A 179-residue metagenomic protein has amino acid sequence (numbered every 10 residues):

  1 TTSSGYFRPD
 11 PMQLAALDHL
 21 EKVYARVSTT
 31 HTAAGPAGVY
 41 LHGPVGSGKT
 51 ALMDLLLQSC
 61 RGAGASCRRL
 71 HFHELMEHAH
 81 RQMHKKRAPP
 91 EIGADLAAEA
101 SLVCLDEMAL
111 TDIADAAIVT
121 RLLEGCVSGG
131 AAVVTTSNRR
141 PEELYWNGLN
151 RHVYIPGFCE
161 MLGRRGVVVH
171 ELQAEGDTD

Functional and structural regions predicted by a protein language model:
G5-T30: N-terminal pre-Walker A segment at the start of P-loop NTPase domains
G38-P44: Short hydrophobic/aromatic beta-strand immediately N-terminal to the Walker A/P-loop
K49: Conserved lysine of the Walker
L52, L56: Hydrophobic positions on the alpha1 helix immediately C-terminal to the Walker A/P-loop
Q58-C67: Post-Walker A helix-loop "phosphate-sensing" segment adjacent to the P-loop in P-loop NTPases
C67-A100, A116: Short glycine-rich substrate-engagement loop in P-loop NTPases that contacts/grips substrate
L110-D179: Replace "adjacent to P-loop NTPase cores in ATP/GTP-dependent enzymes" with "adjacent to NTP-binding cores
